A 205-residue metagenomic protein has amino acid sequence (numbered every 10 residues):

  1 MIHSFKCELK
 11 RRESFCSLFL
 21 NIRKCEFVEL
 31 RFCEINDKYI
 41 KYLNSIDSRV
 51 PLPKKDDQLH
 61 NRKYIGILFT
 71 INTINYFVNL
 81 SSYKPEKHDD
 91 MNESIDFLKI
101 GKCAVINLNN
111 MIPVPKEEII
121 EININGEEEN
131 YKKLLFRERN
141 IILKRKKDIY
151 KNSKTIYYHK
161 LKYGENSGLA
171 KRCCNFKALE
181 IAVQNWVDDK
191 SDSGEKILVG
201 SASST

Functional and structural regions predicted by a protein language model:
I2-N44: Short, extreme N-terminal leader segments that mark the start of a protein/domain
E8, F19-F27, K99-T205: C-terminal terminal-subdomain/extension
N36, S81, P115: Residues at the C-termini of beta-strands that transition into short coil/loop
D37-H60: An N-terminal domain-cap segment
Y39, K84, E118: Residue-level detector of flexible, active-site-proximal loop/helix-junction positions within diverse enzyme catalytic
D56-N61, T70-N107: Compact nucleic-acid interaction/catalytic patches
